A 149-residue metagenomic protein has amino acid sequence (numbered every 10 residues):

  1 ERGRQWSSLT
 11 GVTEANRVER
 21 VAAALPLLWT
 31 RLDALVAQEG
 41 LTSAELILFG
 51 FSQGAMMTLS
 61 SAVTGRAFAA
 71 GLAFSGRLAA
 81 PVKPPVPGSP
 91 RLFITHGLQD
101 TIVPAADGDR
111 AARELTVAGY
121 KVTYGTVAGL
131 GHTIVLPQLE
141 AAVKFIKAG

Functional and structural regions predicted by a protein language model:
E1-E45: Serine-hydrolase catalytic machinery in alpha/beta-hydrolase-like enzymes
R2-G11, G76-F93: Flexible "cap/lid" loop of the alpha/beta hydrolase fold
V36, A44-G88: Primarily recognizes the serine-hydrolase "nucleophile elbow" in alpha/beta-hydrolase and SGNH/GDSL folds
S43-A44, P87-L92, A118-K121: Short, proline-enriched alpha-helix->beta-strand connector loops that line the catalytic pocket of alpha/beta-hydrolase
F93-H96, D100: Short beta-strand/loop motif that positions the catalytic acidic residue of the alpha/beta-hydrolase fold
V103: Hydrophobic/aromatic residue at the end of a short beta strand that borders the catalytic acidic motif
A106-G149: C-terminal catalytic histidine-bearing segment of alpha/beta-hydrolase fold enzymes
